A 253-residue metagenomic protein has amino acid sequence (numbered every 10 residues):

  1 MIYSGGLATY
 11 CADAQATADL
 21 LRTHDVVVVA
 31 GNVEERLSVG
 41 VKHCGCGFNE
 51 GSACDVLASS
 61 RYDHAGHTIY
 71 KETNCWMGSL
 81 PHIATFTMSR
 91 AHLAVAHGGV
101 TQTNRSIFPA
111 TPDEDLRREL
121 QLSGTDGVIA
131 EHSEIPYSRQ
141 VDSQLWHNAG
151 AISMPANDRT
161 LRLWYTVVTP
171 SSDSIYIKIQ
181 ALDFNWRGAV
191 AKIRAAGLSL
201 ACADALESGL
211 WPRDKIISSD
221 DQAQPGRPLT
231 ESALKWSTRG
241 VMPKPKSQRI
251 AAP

Functional and structural regions predicted by a protein language model:
M1-A65: Core catalytic region of metal-dependent phosphoesterases/phosphodiesterases, especially metallo-beta-lactamase-like
M1-G6, V27-N32, A96, G127-H132 (+1 more regions): Active-site neighborhood of phospho(di)ester-bond hydrolases with catalytic His/Asp-centered motifs
T9-A12, V33-V39, G127-Q140, M154-N157: Active-site environment of divalent metal-dependent phosphoester hydrolases
F48-V56, S89-S123: Active-site-proximal segments of metal-dependent phosphoesterases and phosphodiesterases across multiple
L57-H92: Metallo-beta-lactamase
I83-T85, V95, S138, Y165-V167: Conserved hydrophobic/aromatic beta-strand scaffold that supports enzyme active sites
D113-I152: Anionic-ligand binding region
Q140-P253: Acidic, His/Gly-rich catalytic cores of divalent-metal-dependent hydrolytic chemistry
